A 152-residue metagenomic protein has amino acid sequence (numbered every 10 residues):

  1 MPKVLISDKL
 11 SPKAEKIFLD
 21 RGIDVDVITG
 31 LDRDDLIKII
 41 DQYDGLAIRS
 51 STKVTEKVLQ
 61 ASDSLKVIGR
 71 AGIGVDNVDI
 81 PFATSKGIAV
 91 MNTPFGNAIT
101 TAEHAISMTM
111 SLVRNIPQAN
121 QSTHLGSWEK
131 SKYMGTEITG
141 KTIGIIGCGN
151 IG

Functional and structural regions predicted by a protein language model:
M1-M91: An N-terminal-biased, well-structured beta-alpha scaffold segment characteristic of Rossmann-like dinucleotide-binding
S7, I145-G147: Conserved N-terminal Rossmann-fold NAD(P)-binding element of oxidoreductases
L19-D20, I40, E103-I106, I145: Surface-exposed beta-strand edges and their flanking turn/coil or helix-capping segments
I23, A71, V75, I106 (+2 more regions): Broad hydrophobic/π-residue packing in well-ordered secondary structure
S51, I73, F95-A98, C148: Short beta->alpha junction loops/turns
G69, T142-G144: Residue in the alpha/beta-hydrolase core beta-strand immediately N-terminal to the catalytic nucleophile
P94-T142: Phosphate-binding beta-alpha-beta segment of Rossmann-like dinucleotide-binding domains, i.e., the NAD(P)
I151: Hydrophobic/small residue at the entry helix of a nucleotide-binding pocket
